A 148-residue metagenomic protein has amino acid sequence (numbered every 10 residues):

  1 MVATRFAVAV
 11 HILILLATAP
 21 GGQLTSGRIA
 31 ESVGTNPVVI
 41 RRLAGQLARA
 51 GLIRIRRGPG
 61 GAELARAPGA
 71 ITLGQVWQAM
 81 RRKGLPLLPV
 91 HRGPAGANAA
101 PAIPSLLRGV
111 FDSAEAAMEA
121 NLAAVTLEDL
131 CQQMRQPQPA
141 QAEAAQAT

Functional and structural regions predicted by a protein language model:
M1-I12: Short alpha-helical segments that sit at the start of domains
L13, A44-G45: Short, hydrophobic-biased segments on the C-terminal half of alpha helices that form "recognition helices"
A17-G21, R66-A67: Short helix-capping/hinge SLiMs at alpha-helix to coil transitions
L24-G34: A short alpha-helical element within helix-turn-helix/winged-helix DNA-binding domains across DNA-binding proteins
E31, A48-R49: Alpha-helical residues within the helix-turn-helix
A50-A65: Beta-hairpin "wing" of winged helix-turn-helix
P68-P94: Conserved segment of winged-helix/HTH DNA-binding domains
R92-T148: C-terminal regulatory/oligomerization modules of transcriptional regulators
